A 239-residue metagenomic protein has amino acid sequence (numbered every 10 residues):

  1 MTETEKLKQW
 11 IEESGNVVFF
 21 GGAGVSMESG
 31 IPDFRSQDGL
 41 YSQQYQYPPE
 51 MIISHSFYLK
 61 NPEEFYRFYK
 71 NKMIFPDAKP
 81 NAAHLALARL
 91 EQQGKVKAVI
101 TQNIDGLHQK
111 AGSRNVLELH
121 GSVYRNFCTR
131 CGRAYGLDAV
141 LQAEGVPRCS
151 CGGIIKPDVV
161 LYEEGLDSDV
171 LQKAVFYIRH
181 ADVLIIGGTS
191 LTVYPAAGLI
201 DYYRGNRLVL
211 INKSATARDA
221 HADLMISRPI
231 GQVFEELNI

Functional and structural regions predicted by a protein language model:
M1-I239: Conserved catalytic core of sirtuin-type NAD+-dependent deacylases
